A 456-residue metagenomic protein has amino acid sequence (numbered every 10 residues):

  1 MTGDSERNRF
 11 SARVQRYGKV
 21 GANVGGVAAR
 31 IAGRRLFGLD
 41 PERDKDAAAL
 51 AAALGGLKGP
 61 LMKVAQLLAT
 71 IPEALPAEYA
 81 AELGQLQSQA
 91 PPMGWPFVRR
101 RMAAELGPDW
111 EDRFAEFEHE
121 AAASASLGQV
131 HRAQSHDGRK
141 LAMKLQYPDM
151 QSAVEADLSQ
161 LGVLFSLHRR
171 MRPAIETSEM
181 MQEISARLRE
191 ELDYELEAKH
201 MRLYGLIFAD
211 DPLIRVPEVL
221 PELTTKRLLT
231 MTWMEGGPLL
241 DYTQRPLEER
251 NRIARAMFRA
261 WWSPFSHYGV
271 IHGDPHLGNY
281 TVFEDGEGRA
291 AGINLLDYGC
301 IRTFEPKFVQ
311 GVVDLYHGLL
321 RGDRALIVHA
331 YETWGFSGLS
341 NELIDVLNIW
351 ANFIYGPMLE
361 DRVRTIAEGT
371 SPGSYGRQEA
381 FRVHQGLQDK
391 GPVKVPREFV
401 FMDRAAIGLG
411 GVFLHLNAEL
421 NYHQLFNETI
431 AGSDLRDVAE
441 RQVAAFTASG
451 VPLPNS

Functional and structural regions predicted by a protein language model:
M1-Q129, H136, E155-T177, G338-L339 (+5 more regions): N-terminal accessory/targeting segments that precede structured cores
D4-V14, G38-K45, I71, T225 (+3 more regions): Helix-rich C-lobe and terminal helical cap/extension of kinase-like folds
A65, V130, M143, E197 (+4 more regions): Residue-level signature of catalytic and energy-coupling elements of molecular machines, predominantly ATP/GTP-dependent
A77, G84-P91, A103, Q151-S159 (+4 more regions): ATP-dependent phospho-/nucleotidyl transfer catalytic cores
E82-Q85, R101, D157-V163, H200 (+4 more regions): Alpha-helical scaffold elements adjacent to nucleotide-binding pockets in ATP/GTP-utilizing enzyme cores
A122-A133, D137-G138, A256-F304: Active-site acidic catalytic loop and adjacent metal/ATP-binding pocket of ATP-dependent phosphoryl transfer enzymes
H131-Q134, R139, D149-V154, W233: Conserved ATP-binding/catalytic core of the eukaryotic-like protein kinase fold, especially serine/threonine kinases
K144-Q146, I184: Conserved beta3-strand ATP-binding lysine motif
